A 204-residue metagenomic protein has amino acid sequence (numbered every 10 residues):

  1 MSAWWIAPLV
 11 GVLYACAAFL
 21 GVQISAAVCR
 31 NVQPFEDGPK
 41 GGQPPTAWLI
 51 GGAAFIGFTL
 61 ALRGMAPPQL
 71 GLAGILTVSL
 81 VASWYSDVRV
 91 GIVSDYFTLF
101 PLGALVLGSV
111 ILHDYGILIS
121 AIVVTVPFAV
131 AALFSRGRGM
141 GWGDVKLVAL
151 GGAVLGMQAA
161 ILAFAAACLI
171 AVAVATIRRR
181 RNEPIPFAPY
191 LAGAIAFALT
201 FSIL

Functional and structural regions predicted by a protein language model:
M1-L204: A membrane-topology feature that recognizes alpha-helical transmembrane segments and their immediate juxtamembrane
